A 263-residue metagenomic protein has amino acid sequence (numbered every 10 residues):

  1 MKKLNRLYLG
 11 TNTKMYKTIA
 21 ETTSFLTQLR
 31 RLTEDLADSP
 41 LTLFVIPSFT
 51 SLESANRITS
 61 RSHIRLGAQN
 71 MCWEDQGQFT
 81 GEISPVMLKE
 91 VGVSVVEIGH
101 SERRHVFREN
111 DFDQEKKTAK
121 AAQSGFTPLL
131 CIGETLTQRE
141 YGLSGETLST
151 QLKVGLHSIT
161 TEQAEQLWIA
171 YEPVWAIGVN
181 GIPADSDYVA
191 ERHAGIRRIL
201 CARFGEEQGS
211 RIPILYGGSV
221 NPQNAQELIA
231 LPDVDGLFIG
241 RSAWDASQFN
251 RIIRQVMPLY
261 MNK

Functional and structural regions predicted by a protein language model:
M1-K263: Active-site loop-to-helix "anion-binding N-cap" substructures in soluble metabolic enzymes
